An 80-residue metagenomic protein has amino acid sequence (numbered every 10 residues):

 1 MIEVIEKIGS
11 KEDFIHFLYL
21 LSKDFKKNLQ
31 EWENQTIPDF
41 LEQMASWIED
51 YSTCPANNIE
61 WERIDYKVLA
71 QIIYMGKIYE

Functional and structural regions predicted by a protein language model:
I2-Q30: N-terminal acidic leader/helix
K11, D24, W47-D50, C54 (+1 more regions): Surface-exposed polar/charged interaction patches
D13-F17, F40, D65: Alpha-helical structural motif
L21, M44-W47, L69: Amphipathic alpha-helices that form helix-helix packing interfaces
Q30-R63: Amphipathic protein-protein interaction modules
N57-E80: Amphipathic alpha-helical binding modules
